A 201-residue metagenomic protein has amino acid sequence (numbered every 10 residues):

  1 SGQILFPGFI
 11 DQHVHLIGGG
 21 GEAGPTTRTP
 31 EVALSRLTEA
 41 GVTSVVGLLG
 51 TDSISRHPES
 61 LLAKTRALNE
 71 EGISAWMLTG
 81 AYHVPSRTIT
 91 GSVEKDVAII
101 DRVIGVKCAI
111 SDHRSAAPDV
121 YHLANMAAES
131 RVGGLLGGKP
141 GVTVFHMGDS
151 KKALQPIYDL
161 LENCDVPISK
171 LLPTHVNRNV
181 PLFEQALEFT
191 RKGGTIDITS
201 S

Functional and structural regions predicted by a protein language model:
Q3-A63: Metal-associated gating/positioning segment near the N- to mid-region
G8-Q12, V45-G47, A75-T79, R102-I110 (+3 more regions): Hydrophobic faces of well-ordered beta-strands that scaffold small-molecule active sites in alpha/beta enzyme cores
H15-R28, T79-P85, H113, A117: Active-site mouth loops of central-metabolism enzymes
I17, T51-R56, H83-P85, D149-Q155 (+1 more regions): Active-site environment of divalent metal-dependent phosphoester hydrolases
L37, L68, A186-F189: Generic structural signal for hydrophobic
A67-A81: A glycine-rich helix N-cap at a beta->alpha junction
P85-V142, T195, S200: Active-site gating/metal-coordination segments in enzymes
A128-S201: Active-site core of metal-dependent hydrolases
